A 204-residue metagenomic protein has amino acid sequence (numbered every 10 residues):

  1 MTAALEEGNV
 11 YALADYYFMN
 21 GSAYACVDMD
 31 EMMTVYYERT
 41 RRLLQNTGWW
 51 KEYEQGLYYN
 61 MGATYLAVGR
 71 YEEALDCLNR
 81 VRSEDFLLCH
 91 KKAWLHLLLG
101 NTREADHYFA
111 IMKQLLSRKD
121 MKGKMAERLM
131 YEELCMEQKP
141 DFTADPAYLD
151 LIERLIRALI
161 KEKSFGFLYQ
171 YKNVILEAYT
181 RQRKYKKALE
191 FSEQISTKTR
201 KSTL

Functional and structural regions predicted by a protein language model:
M1-E6, E38-N46, D76-E84, A110-D120 (+2 more regions): Amphipathic alpha-helical segments of tetratricopeptide repeats
E7, V27, V68, L99 (+2 more regions): Structural motif corresponding to the intra-repeat A-B loop/turn of tetratricopeptide repeats
Y11, K51-E52, S83, K122-A126 (+1 more regions): Residue signature of alpha-solenoid helical repeat architecture, marking inter-repeat boundaries and helix-start
L13, N20, M61, K92 (+2 more regions): Structural register within alpha-helical repeat arrays
D15, G56, L87, W94 (+3 more regions): Residue register of alpha-helical TPR repeats
